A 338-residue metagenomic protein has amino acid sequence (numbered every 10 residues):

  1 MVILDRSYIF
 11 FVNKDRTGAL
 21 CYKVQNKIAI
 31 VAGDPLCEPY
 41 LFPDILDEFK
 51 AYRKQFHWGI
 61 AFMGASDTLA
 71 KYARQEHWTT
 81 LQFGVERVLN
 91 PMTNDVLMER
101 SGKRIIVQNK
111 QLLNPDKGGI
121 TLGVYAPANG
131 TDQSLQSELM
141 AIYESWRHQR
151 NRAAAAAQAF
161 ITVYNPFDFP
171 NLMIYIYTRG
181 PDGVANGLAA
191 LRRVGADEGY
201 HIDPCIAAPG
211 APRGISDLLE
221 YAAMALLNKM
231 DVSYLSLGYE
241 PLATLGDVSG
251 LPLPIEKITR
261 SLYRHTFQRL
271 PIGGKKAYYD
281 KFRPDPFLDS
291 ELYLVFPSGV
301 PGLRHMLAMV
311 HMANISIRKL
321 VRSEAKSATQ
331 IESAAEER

Functional and structural regions predicted by a protein language model:
M1-I30, D34, W58, F62-L81 (+3 more regions): A conserved beta-strand-loop-helix scaffold within acyl/acetyltransferase catalytic domains
P35-Y40: Short acidic, S/G/P-rich loop/turn micro-motifs used as interaction or catalytic elements
L41-I45: Inter-domain linker/hinge segments that demarcate the starts of reverse transcriptase and RNase H-type modules
Y52: Catalytic domains of carbohydrate-active enzymes, especially glycoside hydrolases
Q82-E86: Acyl/amide activation-and-transfer machinery of modular secondary-metabolite enzymes
L89-N90: Short, conserved phosphate-binding/catalytic loop or strand-edge motifs used in phosphoryl-/nucleotidyl-transfer
R260-R264: Short beta-alpha connecting loops at secondary-structure transitions that line or flank enzyme active sites
